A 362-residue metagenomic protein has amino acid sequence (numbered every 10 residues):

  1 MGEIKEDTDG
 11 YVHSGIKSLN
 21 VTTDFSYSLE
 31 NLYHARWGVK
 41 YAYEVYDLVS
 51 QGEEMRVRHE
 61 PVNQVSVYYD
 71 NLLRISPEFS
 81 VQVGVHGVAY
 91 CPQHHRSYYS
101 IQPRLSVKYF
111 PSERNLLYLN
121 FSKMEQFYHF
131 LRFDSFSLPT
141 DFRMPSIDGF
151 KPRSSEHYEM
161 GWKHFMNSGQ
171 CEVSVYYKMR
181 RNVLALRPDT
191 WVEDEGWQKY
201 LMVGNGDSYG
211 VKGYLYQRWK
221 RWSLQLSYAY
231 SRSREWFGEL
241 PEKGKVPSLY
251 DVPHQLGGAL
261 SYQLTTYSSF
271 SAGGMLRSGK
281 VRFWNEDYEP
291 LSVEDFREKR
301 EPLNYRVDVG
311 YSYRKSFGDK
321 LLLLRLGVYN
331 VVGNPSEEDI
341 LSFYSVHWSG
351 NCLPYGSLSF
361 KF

Functional and structural regions predicted by a protein language model:
M1, W37-Y43, V83-A89, L119-K123 (+5 more regions): Transmembrane beta-barrel strands of outer-membrane/channel proteins
M1-R96, F110, E172, Q225: Face-selective signature of the C-terminal outer-membrane beta-barrel domain
G10-K17, M55-N63, Q93-Y99, P139 (+7 more regions): Replace "Gram-negative outer membrane beta-barrel proteins" with "bacterial and organellar outer membrane beta-barrel
V12-S14, S18-D24, E60, Q64-Y68 (+6 more regions): Outer membrane beta-barrel strand-and-loop segments of large Gram-negative receptors, especially TonB-dependent
L32-A35, E78-V81, R114-L117, S168-C171 (+3 more regions): Repeated loop/turn-to-beta-strand initiation elements of outer-membrane beta-barrel proteins
V45, C91, H95-R96, I101 (+6 more regions): Surface-exposed extracellular loop regions of Gram-negative outer-membrane beta-barrel proteins, predominantly
Y177-M179, L201-E286: Gram-negative outer-membrane beta-barrel transporters
L276-Y288, Y311-F362: C-terminal beta-signal and adjacent terminal beta-strands/loops of Gram-negative outer-membrane beta-barrel proteins
